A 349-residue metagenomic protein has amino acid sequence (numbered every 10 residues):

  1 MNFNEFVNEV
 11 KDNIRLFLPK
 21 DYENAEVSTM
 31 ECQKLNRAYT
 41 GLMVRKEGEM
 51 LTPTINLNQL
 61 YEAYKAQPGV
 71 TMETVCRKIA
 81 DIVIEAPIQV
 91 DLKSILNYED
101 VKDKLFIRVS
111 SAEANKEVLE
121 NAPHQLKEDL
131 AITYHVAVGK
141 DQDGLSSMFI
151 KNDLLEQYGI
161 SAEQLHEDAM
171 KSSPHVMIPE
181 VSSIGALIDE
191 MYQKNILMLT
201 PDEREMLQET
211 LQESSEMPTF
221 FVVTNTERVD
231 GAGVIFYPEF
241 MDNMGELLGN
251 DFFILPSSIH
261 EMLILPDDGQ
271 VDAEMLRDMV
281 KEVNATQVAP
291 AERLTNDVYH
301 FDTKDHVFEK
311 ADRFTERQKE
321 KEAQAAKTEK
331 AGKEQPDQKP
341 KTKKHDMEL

Functional and structural regions predicted by a protein language model:
M1-N36: N-terminal alpha-helical "arm" segments
N2-F3, P19, V70-R77, A285-Q287: Basic, alpha-helical nucleic-acid-binding regions used in initiation and control of genome expression
S28-V222: Charged, alpha-helical interface segments at or near domain boundaries
A232-G245: Short amphipathic alpha-helix segments
N250-I254: A short linear hydrophobic-aromatic micro-motif
S257-L263, D267-L294: C-terminal structured domain segments
M279-E309, F314-T315: Helix-rich interaction surfaces within compact, conserved domain-sized segments that mediate assembly or partner
A325-L349: Non-Sec secretion/translocation targeting segments of pathogen effectors
